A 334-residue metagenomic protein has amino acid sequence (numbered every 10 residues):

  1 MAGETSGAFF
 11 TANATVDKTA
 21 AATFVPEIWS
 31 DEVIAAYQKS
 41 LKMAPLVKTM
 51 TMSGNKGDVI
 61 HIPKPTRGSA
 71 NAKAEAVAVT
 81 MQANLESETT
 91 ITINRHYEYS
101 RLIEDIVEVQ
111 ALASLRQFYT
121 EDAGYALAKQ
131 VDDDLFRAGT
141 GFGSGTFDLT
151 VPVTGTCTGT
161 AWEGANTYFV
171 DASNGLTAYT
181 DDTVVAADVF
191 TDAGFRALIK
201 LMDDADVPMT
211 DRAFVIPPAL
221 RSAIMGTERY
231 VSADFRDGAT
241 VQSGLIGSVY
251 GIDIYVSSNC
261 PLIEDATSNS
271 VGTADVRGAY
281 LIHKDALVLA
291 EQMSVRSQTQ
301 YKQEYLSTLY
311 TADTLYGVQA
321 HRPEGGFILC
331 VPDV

Functional and structural regions predicted by a protein language model:
A2-L46, S53, P63-R67, S87-I93 (+3 more regions): Sequence/fold signature of self-assembling virion shell proteins
V47-M52, I199-L201: Short, charged/polar N-terminal "headpieces" of proteins
K56-S87: N-terminal low-complexity, intrinsically disordered segments
V59-K64, E86-P152, D203-P218, I254 (+1 more regions): Long, contiguous amphipathic alpha-helices that act as assembly "spine/axial" helices in icosahedral shell and virion
A74-A78, D206, Y250-V256: Glycine-centered small-residue hotspots that permit tight backbone geometry or close packing
I106-K200, I328-V334: Alpha-helical scaffold segments that mediate packing/assembly in large oligomeric complexes
G141, A219-A223, C260-L262: Short, catalytically relevant binding-site loops at active-site mouths
D182, A186-E228: Hydrophobic, aromatic-enriched interface-forming segments
